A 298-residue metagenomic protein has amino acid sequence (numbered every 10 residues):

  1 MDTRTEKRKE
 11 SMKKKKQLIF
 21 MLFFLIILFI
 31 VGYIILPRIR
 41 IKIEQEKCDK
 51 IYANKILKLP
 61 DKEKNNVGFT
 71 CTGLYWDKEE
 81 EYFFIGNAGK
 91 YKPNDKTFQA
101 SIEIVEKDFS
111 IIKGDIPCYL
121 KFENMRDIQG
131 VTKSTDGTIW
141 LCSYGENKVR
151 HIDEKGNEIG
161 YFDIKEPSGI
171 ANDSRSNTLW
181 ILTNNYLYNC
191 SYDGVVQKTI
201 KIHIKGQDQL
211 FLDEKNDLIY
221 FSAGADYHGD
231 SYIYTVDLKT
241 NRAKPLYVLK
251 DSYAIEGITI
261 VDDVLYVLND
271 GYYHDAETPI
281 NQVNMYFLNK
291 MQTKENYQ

Functional and structural regions predicted by a protein language model:
L57-V67, I116-N124, Y161-K165, I200-K205 (+1 more regions): Surface loop/turn motifs at the tips and blade-to-blade linkers of beta-strand repeat domains
K62-F98, R126-G130: Beta-strand-rich domains and repeat architectures in extracellular enzymes and scaffolds, especially beta-propellers
G68-Y75, E123-T132, K165-S174, I204-D213 (+1 more regions): Repeated scaffold domains used in trafficking and secretory/extracellular systems, primarily beta-propellers
E79-E81, D136-G137, R175-N177, K215-D217 (+1 more regions): Short coil/turn segments that connect the beta-strands within blades of beta-propeller domains
I85-K96, L141-G145, L179-N185, F221-H228 (+1 more regions): Conserved beta-strand positions in repeat-built beta-propeller and related beta-rich domains
K92-E103, N147-R150, Y186-C190, H228-Y234 (+1 more regions): Structural motif
E106-S110, I152-N157, S191-V195, D237-N241 (+1 more regions): Short loop/turn segments that connect beta-strands within beta-propeller blades
E256-Q298: Blade-level signature of beta-propeller repeat domains, shared across WD40, Kelch, NHL, RCC1 and BNR/Asp-box propellers
